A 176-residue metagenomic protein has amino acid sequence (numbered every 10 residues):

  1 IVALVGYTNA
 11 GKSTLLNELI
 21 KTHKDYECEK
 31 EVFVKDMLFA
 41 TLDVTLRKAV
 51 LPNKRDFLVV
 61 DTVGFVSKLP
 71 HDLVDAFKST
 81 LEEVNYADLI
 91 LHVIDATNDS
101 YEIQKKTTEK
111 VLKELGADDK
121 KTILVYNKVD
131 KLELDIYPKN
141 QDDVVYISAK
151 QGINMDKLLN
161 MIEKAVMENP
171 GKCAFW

Functional and structural regions predicted by a protein language model:
I1-D25, V34, A40, V44 (+2 more regions): C-terminal-of-GTPase-core extension/linker across diverse P-loop GTPases
I1-V74, K78-N85: Conserved G1/Walker A P-loop phosphate-binding module
K54-L58, D88-L89, K120-I123: Loop/turn-to-beta-strand initiation segments
T62, A96, K128: Walker B catalytic acidic pair
K68-D72, S100-K105, E133-Y137: Conserved ATPase-coupling elements of RecA-like P-loop NTPase cores
L73-N98, E114, S148: Inter-motif core of Ras-like GTPase G domains
D75-S79, T107, K157, M161: Well-ordered alpha-helical segments embedded in enzymatic catalytic cores
